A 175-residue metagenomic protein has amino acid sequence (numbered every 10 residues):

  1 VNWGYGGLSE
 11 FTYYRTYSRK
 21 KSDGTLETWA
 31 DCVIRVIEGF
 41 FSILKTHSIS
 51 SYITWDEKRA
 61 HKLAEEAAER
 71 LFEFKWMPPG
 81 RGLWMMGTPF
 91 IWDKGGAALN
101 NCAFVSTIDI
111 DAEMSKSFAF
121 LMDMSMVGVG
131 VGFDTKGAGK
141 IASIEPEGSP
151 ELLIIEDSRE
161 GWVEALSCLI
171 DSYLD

Functional and structural regions predicted by a protein language model:
V1-D175: Extended catalytic cores of very large enzyme megasubunits
